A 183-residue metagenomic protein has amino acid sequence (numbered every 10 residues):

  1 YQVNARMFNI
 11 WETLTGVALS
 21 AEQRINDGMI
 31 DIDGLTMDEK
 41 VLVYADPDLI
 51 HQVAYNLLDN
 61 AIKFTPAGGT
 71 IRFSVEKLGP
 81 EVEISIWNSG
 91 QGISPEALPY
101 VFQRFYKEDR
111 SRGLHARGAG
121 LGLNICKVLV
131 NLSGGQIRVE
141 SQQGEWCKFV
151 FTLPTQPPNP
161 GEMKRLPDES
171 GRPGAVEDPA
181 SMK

Functional and structural regions predicted by a protein language model:
Y1-A5, L42-A45: Conserved micro-motifs of the catalytic ATP-binding
N4-E22: A conserved beta-strand-to-alpha-helix junction within the catalytic ATP-binding
R24-G34: Short conserved segments within the C-terminal catalytic ATPase subdomain
G68-P80: Short beta-strand/loop element within the Bergerat-fold HATPase_c
N88: Acidic ATP/Mg2+-coordinating residue in the GHKL
I93-K107, P167: Short conserved segment of the HATPase_c
G134-G135: Conserved glycine-rich
